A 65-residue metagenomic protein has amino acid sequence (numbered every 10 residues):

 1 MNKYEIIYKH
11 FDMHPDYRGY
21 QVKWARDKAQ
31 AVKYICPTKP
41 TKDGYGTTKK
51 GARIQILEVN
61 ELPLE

Functional and structural regions predicted by a protein language model:
M1-R18: Short aromatic-glycine-(Arg/Gly/Cys) micro-motifs in beta-strand/loop hairpins
Y4-Y8, A25, A31, I35 (+1 more regions): Hydrophobic beta-strand residues in large extracellular and virion-surface proteins
D16-Q30: A short, exposed loop/beta-hairpin motif centered on an aromatic-Gly-Thr core
Y17-Q21, C36, T48: Generic detector of ordered, mature protein regions
P37-E65: Short, mixed-charge low-complexity intrinsically disordered segments
